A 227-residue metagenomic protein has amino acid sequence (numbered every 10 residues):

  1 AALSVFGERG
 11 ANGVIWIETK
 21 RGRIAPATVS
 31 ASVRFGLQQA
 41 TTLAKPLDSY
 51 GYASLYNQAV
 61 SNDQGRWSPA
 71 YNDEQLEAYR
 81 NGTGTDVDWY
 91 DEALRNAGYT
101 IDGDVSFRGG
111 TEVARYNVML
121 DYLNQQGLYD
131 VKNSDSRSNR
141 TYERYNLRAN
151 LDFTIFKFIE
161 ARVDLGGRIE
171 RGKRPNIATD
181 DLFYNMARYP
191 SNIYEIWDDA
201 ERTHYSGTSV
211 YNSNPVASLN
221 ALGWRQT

Functional and structural regions predicted by a protein language model:
A1, G7-R9, G13: Short acidic/polar hinge/loop motifs at secondary-structure boundaries that mediate gating or recognition
A2-L3, E18-K20: Short beta-turn/strand-loop junction motif enriched in small, turn-promoting residues
F6-G7, F107: Replace "in large, NTP-powered and nucleic-acid-processing enzymes" with "in large, NTP-powered factors and other
R9, T19, V33, L120 (+1 more regions): Glycine-rich, histidine-containing beta strand-loop boundary motifs that form or position
A11, L47, A178-D181: Short secondary-structure boundary/capping segments
G13-V14, R21-V131, R225: Residues embedded in well-ordered regular secondary structure
A40-T42, T83, V87-D121, Q125-L128 (+1 more regions): Flexible loop and strand-edge segments within Gram-negative outer membrane beta-barrel domains
